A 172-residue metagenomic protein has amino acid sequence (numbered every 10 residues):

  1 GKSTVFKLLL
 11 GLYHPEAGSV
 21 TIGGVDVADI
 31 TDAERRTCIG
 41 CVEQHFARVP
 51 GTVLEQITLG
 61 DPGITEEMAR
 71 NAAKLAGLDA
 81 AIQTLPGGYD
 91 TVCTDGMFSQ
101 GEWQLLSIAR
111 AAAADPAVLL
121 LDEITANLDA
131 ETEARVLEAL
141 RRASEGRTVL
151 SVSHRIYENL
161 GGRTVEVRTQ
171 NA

Functional and structural regions predicted by a protein language model:
L10: Helix-to-loop junction immediately C-terminal to a conserved catalytic motif
S19-G24, D29, R36, L54-V92 (+2 more regions): ABC ATPase nucleotide-binding domain helical subdomain, centered on the C-loop/LSGGQ "ABC signature"
V49, D79-L106, Q170: ABC-fold ATPase nucleotide-binding domain signature/coupling loops
I108, V152: Hydrophobic anchor residue at the start of the ABC signature
L119-E123: Catalytic Walker B motif of ABC-type/P-loop ATPase nucleotide-binding domains
A130-E131: Helix N-cap at the start of a conserved alpha-helix in ABC-type nucleotide-binding domains
A139-S151, Y157-L160: Conserved catalytic loops of ABC-family nucleotide-binding domains
